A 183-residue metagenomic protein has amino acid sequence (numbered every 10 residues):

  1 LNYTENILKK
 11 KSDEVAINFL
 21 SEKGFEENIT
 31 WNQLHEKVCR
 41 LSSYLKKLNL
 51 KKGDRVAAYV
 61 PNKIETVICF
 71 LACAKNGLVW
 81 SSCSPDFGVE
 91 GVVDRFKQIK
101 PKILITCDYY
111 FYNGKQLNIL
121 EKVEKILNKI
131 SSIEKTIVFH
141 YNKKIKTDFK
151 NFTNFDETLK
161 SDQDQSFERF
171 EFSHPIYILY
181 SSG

Functional and structural regions predicted by a protein language model:
L1-N18, S173: A short N-terminal helical cap/helix-turn-helix that marks the beginning of AMP-binding/adenylate-forming
E5, I17-L71, G88-V93, K150-K160 (+1 more regions): Conserved AMP-binding/adenylate-forming core of the ANL superfamily
D13-V15, I137-V138, K150-Y180: Conserved pre-ATP/AMP-binding loop-to-beta segment of ANL
N18-L20, Y59, I105, F139 (+1 more regions): Short hydrophobic segments within beta-strands
K23-G24, I178-G183: Conserved adenylation A10 loop of the ANL superfamily
V56, C73, P175, S181: Conserved S/T- and glycine-rich ATP-binding loop of Class I adenylate-forming
K75-F155: Structural core segment of the AMP-binding/adenylate-forming
